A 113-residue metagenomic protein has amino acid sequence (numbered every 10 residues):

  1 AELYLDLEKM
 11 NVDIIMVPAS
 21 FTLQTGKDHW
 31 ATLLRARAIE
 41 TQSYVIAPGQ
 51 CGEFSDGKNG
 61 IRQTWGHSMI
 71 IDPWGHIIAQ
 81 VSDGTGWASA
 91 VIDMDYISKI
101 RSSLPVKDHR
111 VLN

Functional and structural regions predicted by a protein language model:
A1-A88: CN hydrolase (nitrilase-like) catalytic-core segments centered on the catalytic cysteine and neighboring Lys/Glu
L5, K9, I97-N113: Cysteine/selenocysteine-centered motifs that mediate thiol-based redox chemistry or coordinate metal-sulfur cofactors
T85-S103: A short, polar/charged loop-to-alpha-helix boundary motif
